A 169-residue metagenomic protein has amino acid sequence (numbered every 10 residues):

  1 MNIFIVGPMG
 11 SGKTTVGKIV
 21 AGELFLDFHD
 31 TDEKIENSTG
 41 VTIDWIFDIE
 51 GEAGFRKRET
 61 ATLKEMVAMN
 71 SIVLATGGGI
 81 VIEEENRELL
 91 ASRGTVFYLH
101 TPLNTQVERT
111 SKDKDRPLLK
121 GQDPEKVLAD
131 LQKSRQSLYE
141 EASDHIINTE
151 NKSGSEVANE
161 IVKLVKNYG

Functional and structural regions predicted by a protein language model:
I5: Hydrophobic anchor at the beta1->P-loop junction of P-loop NTPases
P8: P-loop (Walker A) phosphate-binding loop of NTP-binding proteins
S11: ATP-binding Walker
T14: Walker A/P-loop
I19, E23, M69, K133-G169: NTP-dependent small-molecule kinase module
D30-G79, E84-A91, R116, E125 (+2 more regions): ATP-dependent small-molecule kinase phosphotransfer cores that center on conserved nucleotide phosphate-binding segments
G78-I80, P102-N104, K152: Short glycine-rich anion-binding loops that position phosphate/pyrophosphate groups of nucleotides and phosphorylated
S92-Q136: A glycine- and Lys/Arg-enriched "phosphate-lid" helix/loop adjacent to the NTP-binding pocket of small-molecule kinases
